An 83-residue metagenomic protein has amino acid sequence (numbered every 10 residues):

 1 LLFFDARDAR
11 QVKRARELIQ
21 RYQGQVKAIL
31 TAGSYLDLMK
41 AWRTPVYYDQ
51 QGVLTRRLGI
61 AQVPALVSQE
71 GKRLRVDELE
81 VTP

Functional and structural regions predicted by a protein language model:
L1-K40: Mid-length scaffold segments of soluble, non-membrane domains
A32, G52, E70-G71: Alpha-helix N-cap/helix-start capping motif
Y35-L54: Acidic, glycine-rich flexible loop segments
G52, I60-L66: Structural micro-motif
R57: Contiguous ligand/interfacial binding patches
P64-L74: A short, hydrophobic beta-strand/beta-hairpin element that forms part of a small beta-sheet core
K72-P83: C-terminal, beta-strand-rich globular interaction domains
